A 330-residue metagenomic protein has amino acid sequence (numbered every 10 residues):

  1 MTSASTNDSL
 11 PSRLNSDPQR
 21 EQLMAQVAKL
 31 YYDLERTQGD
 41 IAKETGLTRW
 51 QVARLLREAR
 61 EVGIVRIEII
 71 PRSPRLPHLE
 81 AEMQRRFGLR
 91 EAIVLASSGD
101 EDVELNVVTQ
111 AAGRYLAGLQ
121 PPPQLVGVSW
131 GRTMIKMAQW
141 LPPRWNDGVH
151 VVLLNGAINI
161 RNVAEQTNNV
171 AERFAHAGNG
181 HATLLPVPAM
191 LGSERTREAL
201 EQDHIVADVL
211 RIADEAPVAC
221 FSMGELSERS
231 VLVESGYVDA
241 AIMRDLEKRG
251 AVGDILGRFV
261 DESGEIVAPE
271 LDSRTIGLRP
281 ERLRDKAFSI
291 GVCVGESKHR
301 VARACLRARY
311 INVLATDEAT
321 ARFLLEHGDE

Functional and structural regions predicted by a protein language model:
T2-A28, Y32-I41, G46, Q51-R57 (+2 more regions): Conserved phosphate- and dinucleotide-binding cores of soluble alpha/beta proteins, encompassing both enzyme active
P11-P18, W50, L55-G127, A138-G148 (+2 more regions): HTH-adjacent hinge/linker in prokaryotic transcriptional regulators
E35-R36, P77, Q110, R132: A generic alpha-helix surface/boundary motif
V94-S97, L154, L185-V187: Conserved beta-strand termini and adjacent loop/short-helix elements that scaffold enzyme active sites in alpha/beta
G127-V128, V218: Short, hydrophobic/glycine-enriched beta-strand segments
V128, V151-L153, L184, G291: Structural beta-sheet core signal
V128-T133, V294: Glycine-rich beta-strand-to-loop/alpha-helix junction loops that act as flexible
T133-R144, V231-A241: Short Gly/Thr/Asp-enriched flexible loops that form oxyanion-binding sites at enzyme active sites
